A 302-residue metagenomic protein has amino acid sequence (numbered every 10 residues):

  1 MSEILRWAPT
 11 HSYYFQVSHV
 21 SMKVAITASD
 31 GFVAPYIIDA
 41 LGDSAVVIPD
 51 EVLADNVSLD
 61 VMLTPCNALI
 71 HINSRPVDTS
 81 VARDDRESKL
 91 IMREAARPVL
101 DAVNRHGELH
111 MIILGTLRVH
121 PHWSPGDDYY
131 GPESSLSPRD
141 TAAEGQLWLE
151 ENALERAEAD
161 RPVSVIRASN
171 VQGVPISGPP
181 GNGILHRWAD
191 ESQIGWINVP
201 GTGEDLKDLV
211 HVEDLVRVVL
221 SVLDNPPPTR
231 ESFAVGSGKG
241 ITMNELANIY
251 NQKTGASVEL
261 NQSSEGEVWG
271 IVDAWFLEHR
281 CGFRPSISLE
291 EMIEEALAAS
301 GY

Functional and structural regions predicted by a protein language model:
W7, S12-V17, K23, L289-Y302: Amphipathic terminal alpha-helices
Q16, V216-E267, D273-A274: Mid/C-terminal beta-alpha module of Rossmann-like enzyme folds, strongest in SDR-family dehydrogenases/epimerases
A25-G42: N-terminal Rossmann NAD(P)H-binding glycine-rich loop of SDR-like oxidoreductase domains
D55-A95: NAD(P)H-binding glycine-rich loop region in Rossmannoid oxidoreductase-like domains and their noncatalytic homologs
L90, S124-V165, N170: Catalytic helix-loop patch of NAD(P)-dependent Rossmann-fold dehydrogenases
R97-T141: Conserved Rossmann-fold NAD(P)-dependent oxidoreductase catalytic core, especially the SDR/UDP-sugar
L147, G173-H186, P200, V212 (+2 more regions): Glycine/proline-rich active-site loop of Rossmann-fold NAD(P)-dependent oxidoreductases
R156-E204: NAD(P)-dependent short-chain dehydrogenase/reductase
